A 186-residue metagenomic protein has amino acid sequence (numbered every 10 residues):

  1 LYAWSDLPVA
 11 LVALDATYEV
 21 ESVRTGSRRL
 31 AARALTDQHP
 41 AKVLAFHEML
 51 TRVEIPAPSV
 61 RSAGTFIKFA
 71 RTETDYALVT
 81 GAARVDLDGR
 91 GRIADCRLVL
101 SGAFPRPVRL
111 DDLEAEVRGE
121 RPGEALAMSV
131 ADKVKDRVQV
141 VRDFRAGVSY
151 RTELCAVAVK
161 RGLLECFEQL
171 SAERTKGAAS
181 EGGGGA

Functional and structural regions predicted by a protein language model:
L1-A186: C-terminal structural segment of proteins
